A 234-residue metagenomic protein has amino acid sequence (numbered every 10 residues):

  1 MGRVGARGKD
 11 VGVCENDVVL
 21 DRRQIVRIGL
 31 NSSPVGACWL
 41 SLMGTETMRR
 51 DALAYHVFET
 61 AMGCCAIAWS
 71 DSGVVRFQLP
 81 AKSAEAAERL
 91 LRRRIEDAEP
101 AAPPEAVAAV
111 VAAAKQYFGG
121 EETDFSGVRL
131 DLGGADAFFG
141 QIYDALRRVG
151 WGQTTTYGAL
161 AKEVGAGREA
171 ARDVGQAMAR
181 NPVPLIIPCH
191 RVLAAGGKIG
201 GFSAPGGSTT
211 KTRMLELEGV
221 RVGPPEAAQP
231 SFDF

Functional and structural regions predicted by a protein language model:
R7-G8, E15: Intrinsic low-complexity, disordered N-terminal segments enriched in polar/charged/small residues
G12, V19-D21, I25-E169, L217-F234: Basic nucleic-acid-binding alpha-helical/helix-turn surface characteristic of O6-alkylguanine DNA
E169-R213, V222: Short glycine/serine-rich loop segments
